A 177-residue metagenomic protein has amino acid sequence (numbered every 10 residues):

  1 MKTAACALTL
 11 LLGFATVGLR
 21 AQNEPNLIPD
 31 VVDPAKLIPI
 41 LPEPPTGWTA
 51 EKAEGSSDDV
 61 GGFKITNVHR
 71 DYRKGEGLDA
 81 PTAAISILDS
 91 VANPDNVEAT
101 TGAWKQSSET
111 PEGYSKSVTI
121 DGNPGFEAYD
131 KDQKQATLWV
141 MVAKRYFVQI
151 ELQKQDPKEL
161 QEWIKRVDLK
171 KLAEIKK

Functional and structural regions predicted by a protein language model:
M1-A5: Positively charged n-region of N-terminal signal peptides that target proteins for export
A7-A15: Bacterial N-terminal signal peptides
T16, E43-P44, E162: Generic structural microfeature
V17-A21: Sec/Tat signal peptide C-region and signal peptidase I cleavage site
Q22-L27, K74, S108-K177: A short, solvent-exposed beta-edge/loop patch
N23-K131: Short, solvent-exposed recognition patches
